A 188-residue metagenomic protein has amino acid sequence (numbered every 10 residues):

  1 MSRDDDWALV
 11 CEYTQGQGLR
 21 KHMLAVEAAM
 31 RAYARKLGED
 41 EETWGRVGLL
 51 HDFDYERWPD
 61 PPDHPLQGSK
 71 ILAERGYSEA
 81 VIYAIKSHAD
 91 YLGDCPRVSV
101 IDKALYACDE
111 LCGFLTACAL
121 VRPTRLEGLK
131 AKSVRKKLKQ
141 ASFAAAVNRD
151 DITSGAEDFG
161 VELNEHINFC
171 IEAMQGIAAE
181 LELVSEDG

Functional and structural regions predicted by a protein language model:
M1-D60: Acidic/His-rich, divalent-metal-binding segments that scaffold phosphate/diphosphate chemistry
S2-Q17, E27-A28, C95, A107 (+3 more regions): Metal-centered catalytic cores of metalloenzymes
R3-D4, R20-L24, P62, V98 (+3 more regions): Electropositive phosphate-/nucleotide-binding environments in soluble metabolic enzymes
R3-W7, P65, S78, A131 (+2 more regions): Alpha-helix initiation and N-capping motif
T14, M30, A34-L37, R75-G76 (+4 more regions): Structural signal for hydrophobic packing residues in well-ordered secondary-structure cores of soluble enzyme domains
L37-A141, T153: Divalent metal-dependent catalytic cores for phosphoryl transfer on phosphate-bearing substrates
D40-W44, L183-G188: Flexible, glycine/charged-enriched surface loops at secondary-structure junctions
A131-S133, L138-E186: C-terminal binding/interaction regions
